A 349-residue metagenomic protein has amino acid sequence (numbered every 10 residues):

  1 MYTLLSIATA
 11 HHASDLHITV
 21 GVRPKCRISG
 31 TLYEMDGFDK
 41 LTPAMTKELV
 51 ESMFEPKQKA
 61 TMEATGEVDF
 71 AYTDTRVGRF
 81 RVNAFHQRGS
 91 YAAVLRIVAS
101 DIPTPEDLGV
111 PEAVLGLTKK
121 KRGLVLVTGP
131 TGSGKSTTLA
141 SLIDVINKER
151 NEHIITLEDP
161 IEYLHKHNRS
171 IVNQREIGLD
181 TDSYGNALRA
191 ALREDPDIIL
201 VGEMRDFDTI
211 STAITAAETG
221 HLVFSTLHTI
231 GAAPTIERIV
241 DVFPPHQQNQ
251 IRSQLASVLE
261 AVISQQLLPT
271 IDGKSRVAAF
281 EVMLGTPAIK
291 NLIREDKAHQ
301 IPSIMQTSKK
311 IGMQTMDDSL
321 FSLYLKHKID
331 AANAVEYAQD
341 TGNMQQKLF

Functional and structural regions predicted by a protein language model:
M1-F349: Short, flexible helix-loop junctions that flank or precede catalytic/ligand sites
